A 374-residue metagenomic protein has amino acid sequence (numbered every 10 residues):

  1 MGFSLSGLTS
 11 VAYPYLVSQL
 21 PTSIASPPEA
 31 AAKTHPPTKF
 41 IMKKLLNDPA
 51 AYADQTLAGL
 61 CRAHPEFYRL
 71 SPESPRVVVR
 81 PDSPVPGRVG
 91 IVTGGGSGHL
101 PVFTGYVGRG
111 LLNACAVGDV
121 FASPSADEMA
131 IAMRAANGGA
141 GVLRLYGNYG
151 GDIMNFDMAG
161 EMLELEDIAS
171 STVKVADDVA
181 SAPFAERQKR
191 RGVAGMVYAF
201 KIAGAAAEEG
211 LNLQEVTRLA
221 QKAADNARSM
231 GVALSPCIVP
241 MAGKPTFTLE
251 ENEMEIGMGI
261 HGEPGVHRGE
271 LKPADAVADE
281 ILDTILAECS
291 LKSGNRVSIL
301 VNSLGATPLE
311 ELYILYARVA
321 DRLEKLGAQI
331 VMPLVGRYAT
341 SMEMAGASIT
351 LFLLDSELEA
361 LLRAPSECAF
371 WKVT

Functional and structural regions predicted by a protein language model:
F40-I91, S356-L358, L362-T374: N-terminal amphipathic/basic leader segments beginning at the initiator methionine
K43, V89-G96, L112-C115, G141-G150 (+4 more regions): Short glycine-rich or small-residue beta-strand-to-loop segments that form or flank ligand, phosphate, metal/Fe-S
H99, G108-G139, L286: Glycine-rich oxoanion-binding loops at beta->alpha junctions
C115-V120, E164-K189, Q329: Short, acidic/small-residue loops that bind anionic groups at enzyme active sites
I153-E166, E186, E311-A317: Short Gly/Thr/Asp-enriched flexible loops that form oxyanion-binding sites at enzyme active sites
V173-E215, L219-N226: Short alpha-helices
E209-I314: Mixed-charge interfacial surface used for oligomerization/domain docking and macromolecular partner engagement
T284, C289-T374: C-terminal non-catalytic interaction/assembly regions of soluble proteins
